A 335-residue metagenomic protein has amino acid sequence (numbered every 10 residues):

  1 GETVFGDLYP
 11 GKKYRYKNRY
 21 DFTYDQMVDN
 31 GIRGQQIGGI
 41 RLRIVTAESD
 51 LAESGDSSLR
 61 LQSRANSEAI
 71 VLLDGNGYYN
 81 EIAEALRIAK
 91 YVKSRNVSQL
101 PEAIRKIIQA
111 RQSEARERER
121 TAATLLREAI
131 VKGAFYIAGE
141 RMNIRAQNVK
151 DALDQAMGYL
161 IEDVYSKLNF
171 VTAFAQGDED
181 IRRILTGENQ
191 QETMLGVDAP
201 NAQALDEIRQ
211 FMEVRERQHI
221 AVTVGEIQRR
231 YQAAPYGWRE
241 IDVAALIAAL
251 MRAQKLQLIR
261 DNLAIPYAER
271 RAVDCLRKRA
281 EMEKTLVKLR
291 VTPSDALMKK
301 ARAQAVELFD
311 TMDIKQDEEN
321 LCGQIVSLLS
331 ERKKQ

Functional and structural regions predicted by a protein language model:
G1-Q335: Extended alpha-helical scaffold and adjacent linker segments that couple domains and build interaction/assembly
